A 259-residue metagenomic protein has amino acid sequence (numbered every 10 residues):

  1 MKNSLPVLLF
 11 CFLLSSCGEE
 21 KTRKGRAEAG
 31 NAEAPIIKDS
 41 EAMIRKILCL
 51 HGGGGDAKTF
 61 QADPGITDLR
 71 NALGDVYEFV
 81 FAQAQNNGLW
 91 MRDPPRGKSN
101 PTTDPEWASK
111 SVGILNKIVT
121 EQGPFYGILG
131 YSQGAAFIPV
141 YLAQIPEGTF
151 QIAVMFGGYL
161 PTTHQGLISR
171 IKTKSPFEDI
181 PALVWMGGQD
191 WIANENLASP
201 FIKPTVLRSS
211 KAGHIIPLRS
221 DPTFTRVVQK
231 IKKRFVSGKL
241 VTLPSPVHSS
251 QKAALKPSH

Functional and structural regions predicted by a protein language model:
S15-S16: C-terminal motif of bacterial Sec signal peptides marking the signal peptidase cleavage site
I37, I44-P124: Serine-hydrolase catalytic machinery in alpha/beta-hydrolase-like enzymes
A84, V154-T162: Active-site nucleophile loop of the alpha/beta-hydrolase fold
L129-G134, I138: Gly/Ala-rich beta-loop-alpha elbow adjacent to hydrolase catalytic centers
V140-Q151: Conserved hydrolase catalytic core segment
T162, G188-A193, H214-I215: Acidic catalytic loop of the alpha/beta-hydrolase fold
V184-M186: Short beta-strand/loop motif that positions the catalytic acidic residue of the alpha/beta-hydrolase fold
G213-D221: Catalytic histidine-centered segment of alpha/beta-hydrolase-like enzymes
